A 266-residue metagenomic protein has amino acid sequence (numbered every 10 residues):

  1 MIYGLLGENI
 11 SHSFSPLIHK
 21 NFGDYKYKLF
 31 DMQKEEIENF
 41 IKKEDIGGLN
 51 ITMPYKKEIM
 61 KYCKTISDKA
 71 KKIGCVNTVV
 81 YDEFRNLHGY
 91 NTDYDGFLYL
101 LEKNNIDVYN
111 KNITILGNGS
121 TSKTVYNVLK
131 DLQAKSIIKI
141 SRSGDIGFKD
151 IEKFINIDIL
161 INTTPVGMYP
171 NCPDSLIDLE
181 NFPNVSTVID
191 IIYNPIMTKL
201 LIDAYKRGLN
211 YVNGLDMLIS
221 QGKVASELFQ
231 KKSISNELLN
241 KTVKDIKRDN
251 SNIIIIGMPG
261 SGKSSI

Functional and structural regions predicted by a protein language model:
I2-N104, P195-M197, D203, R207-N210 (+1 more regions): Phosphate/diphosphate ligand-binding glycine-rich loop within oxidoreductases
G7, G89-Y94, L101-E102, I106 (+2 more regions): Glycine-rich adenosine-cofactor-binding loop
D131-S136, K206-N210: Conserved S-adenosyl-L-methionine
L132-F148: NAD(P)-binding Rossmann-fold cofactor-contacting core
I146-V212: Rossmann-like adenosine-cofactor binding region
I191-N250: Adenosine-phosphate binding glycine-rich loop
S264: Walker A/P-loop
